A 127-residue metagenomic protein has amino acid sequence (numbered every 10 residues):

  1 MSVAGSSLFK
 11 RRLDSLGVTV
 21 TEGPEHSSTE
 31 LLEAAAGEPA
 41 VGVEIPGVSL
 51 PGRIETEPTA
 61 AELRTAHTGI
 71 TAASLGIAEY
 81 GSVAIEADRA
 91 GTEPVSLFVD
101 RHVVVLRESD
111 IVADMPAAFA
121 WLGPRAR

Functional and structural regions predicted by a protein language model:
M1-R127: The feature marks the mature, well-folded catalytic cores of soluble enzymes
